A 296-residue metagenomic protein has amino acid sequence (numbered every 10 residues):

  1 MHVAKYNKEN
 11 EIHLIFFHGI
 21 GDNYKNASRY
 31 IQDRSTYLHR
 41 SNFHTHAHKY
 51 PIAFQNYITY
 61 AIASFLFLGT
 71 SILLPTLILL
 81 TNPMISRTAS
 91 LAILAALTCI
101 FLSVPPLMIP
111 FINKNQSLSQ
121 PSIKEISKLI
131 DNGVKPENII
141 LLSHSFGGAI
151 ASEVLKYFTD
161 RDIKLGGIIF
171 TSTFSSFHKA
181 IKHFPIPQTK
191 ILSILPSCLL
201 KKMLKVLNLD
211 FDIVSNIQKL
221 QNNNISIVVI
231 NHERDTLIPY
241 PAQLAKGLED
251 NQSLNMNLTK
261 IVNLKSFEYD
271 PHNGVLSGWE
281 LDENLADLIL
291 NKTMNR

Functional and structural regions predicted by a protein language model:
A4-R40, A47-Y60: Short, surface-exposed "cap/lid" segments of acyl-processing enzymes
R29-Y30, I213, P239-Q252: Short alpha-helix in the alpha/beta-hydrolase fold that links the catalytic acid
Y60-A63, I109-I130: Alpha/beta-hydrolase active-site loop
T81-I100: Hydrophobic alpha-helical transmembrane segments
L142-G147, A151: Gly/Ala-rich beta-loop-alpha elbow adjacent to hydrolase catalytic centers
E153-L209, N216-L220, T236: Hydrolase active-site cap/lid region
L220-N223, V228-D235: Short beta-strand/loop motif that positions the catalytic acidic residue of the alpha/beta-hydrolase fold
L237, L244-A245, Q252-R296: C-terminal catalytic histidine-bearing segment of alpha/beta-hydrolase fold enzymes
